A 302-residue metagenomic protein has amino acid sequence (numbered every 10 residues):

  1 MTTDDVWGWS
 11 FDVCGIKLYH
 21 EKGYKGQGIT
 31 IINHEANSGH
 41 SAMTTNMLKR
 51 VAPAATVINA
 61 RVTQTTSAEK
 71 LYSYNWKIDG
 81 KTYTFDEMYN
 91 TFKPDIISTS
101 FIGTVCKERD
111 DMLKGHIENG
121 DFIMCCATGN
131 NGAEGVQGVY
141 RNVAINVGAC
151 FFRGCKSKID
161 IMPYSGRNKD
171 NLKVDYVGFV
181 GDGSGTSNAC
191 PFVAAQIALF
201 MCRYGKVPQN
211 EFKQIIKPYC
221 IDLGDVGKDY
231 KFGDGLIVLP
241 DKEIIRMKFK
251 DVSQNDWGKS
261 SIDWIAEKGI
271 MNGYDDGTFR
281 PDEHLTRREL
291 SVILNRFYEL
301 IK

Functional and structural regions predicted by a protein language model:
M1-T3, W7-M43, C126: Acidic-leg catalytic submotif of subtilisin-like serine proteases
G8-K17, D86-Y89, P94-S98, A144-N146 (+1 more regions): C-terminal subdomain of the subtilisin-like protease fold in secreted/lumenal serine endopeptidases
T30-E35, T56-R61, D95-S100, I123-A127 (+2 more regions): Structural recognition of the beta-strand scaffold that forms the well-ordered cores of secreted hydrolase catalytic
E35-E108, L223: Subtilisin-like peptidase catalytic core
L48, A60-T63, Y176-K231: Hydrolase catalytic cores
K107-C125, N142-V143, S260: Catalytic-core regions built around general acid/base machinery
V136-C202, K206, L236-D241, D263: Extracellular S/T/G-rich loop segment that most often corresponds to the catalytic His/Ser-adjacent loop
A194-I197, I245-M247, D256-M271, D275-K302: Short, solvent-exposed alpha-helical surface patches in non-cytosolic proteins
